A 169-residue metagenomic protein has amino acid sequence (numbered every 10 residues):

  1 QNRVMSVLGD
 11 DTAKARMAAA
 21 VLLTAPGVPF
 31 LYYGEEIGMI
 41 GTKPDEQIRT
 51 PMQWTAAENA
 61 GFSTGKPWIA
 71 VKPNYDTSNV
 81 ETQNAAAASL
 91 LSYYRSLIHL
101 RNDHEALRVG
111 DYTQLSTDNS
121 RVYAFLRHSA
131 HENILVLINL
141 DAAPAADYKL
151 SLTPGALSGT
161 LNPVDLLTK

Functional and structural regions predicted by a protein language model:
Q1-D10: Active-site clefts of carbohydrate-active enzymes
T12-A13, A88: Soluble non-cytosolic domains of exported or imported proteins
R16: Catalytic and substrate-binding clefts that recognize carbohydrates or anionic sugar/phosphate headgroups
A19-A20: Active-site phosphate/pyrophosphate- and oxyanion-stabilizing loops and adjacent acidic/basic residues in soluble
T24-L31, I37-K169: Carbohydrate-interacting/catalytic domains
